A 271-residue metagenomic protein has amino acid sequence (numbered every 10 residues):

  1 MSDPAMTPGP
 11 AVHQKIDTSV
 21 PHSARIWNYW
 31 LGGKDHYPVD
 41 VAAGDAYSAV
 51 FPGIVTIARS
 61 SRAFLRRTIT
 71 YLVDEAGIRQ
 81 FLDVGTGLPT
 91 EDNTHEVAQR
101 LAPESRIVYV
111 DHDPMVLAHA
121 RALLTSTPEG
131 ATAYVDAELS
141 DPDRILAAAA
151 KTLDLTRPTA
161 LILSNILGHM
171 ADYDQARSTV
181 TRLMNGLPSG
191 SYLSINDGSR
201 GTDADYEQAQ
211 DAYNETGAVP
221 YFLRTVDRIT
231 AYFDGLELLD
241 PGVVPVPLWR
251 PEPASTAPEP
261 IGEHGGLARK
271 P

Functional and structural regions predicted by a protein language model:
M1-A137, P142-D143, A147-L155, M184 (+1 more regions): Rossmann-like AdoMet
L139-S140, A149-R177: A short SAM/SAH-binding and catalytic strip from SAM-dependent methyltransferases
A160-L163, G186-G198: Conserved beta-strand signature within the Rossmann-like core of class I S-adenosyl-L-methionine
L167-H169, G198-T202: Short "lid" loop at the C-terminus of a central beta-strand within the Rossmann-like core of SAM-dependent
R177-S189: A short glycine-rich, Lys/Arg-flanked "PGG" loop and its adjoining helix->strand segment in the class I
D203-A218: Short, glycine-/aromatic-enriched active-site segment of Class I SAM-dependent methyltransferases
P220-V243: Short alpha-helix
G242, P247-P271: Core SAM-dependent methyltransferase catalytic element
